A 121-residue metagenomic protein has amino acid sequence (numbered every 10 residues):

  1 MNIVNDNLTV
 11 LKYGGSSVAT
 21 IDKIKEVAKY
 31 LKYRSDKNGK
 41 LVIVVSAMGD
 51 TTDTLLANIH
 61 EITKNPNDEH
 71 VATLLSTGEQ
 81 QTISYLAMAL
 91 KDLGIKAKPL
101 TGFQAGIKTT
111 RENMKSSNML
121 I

Functional and structural regions predicted by a protein language model:
M1-I121: Nucleotide/pyrophosphate-binding catalytic subdomain
